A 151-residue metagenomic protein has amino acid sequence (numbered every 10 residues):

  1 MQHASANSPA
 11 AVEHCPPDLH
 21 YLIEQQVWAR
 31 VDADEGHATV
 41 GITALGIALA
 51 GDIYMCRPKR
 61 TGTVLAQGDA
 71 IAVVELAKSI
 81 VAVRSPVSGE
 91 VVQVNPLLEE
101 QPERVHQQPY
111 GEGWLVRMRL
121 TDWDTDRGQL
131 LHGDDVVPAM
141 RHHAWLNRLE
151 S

Functional and structural regions predicted by a protein language model:
Q2-Q67, E112-D122, L131-D134, R141-S151: Acidic, low-complexity mobile loops and tails
V31-D34, V94-E100, T125: Short, conserved beta-turn/loop elements at beta-strand boundaries and strand-helix junctions
R57, E75, V81-S85: Small beta-strand-rich domains/subdomains or short beta-sheet motifs embedded in larger alpha/beta proteins
K59-V74, E90-V92: Short, well-structured beta-strand-loop connectors
I80, T125-D126: Short beta-strands and strand-coil junctions in structured, solvent-facing domains, enriched
V81-E112: Mid-chain, well-packed structural core segment of small domains
